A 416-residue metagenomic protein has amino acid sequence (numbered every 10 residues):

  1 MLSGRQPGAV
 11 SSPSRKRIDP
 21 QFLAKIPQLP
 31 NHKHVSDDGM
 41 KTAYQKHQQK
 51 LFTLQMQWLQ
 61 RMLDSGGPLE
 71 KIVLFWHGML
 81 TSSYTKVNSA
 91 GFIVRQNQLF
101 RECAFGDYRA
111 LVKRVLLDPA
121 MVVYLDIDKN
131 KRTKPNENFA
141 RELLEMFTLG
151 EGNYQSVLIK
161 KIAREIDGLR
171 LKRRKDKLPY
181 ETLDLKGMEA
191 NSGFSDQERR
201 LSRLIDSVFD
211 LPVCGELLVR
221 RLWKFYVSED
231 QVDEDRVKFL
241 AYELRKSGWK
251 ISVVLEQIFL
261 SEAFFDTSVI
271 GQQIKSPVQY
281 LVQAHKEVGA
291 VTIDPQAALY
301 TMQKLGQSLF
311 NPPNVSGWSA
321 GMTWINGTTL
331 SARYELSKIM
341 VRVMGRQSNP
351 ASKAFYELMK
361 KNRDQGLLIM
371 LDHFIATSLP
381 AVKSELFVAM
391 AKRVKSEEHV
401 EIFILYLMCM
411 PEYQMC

Functional and structural regions predicted by a protein language model:
M1-H32, S36, Q155, D196-R200 (+5 more regions): General structural signal for secondary-structure boundaries
M1-R101: N-terminal accessory alpha/beta regions
L2, E216-S247, E256-C416: Flexible, low-complexity segments enriched for small/polar residues
Q21, L54, W58, A120 (+8 more regions): Exposed alpha-helical structural elements
L23, K33, D37, L54 (+1 more regions): Active-site substrate-binding loop specific to GH73 endo-beta-N-acetylglucosaminidase modules in bacterial autolysins
M40-Y44, L63-D64, T81-S83, I127-N130 (+3 more regions): A ubiquitous short alpha-helical element
Q49, G66, A90, T133 (+7 more regions): Generic detection of long, well-ordered alpha-helical segments
R61, S65, R114, L211 (+1 more regions): Membrane-interface junctions
